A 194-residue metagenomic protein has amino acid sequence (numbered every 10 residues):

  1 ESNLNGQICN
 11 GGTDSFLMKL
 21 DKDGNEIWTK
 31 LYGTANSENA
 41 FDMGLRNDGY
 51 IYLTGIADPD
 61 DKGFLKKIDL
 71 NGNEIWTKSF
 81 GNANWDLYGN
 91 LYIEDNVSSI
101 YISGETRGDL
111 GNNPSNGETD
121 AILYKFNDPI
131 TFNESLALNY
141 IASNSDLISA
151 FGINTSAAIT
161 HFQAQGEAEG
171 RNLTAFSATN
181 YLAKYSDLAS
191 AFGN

Functional and structural regions predicted by a protein language model:
E1-P129: A sequence-level/structural motif corresponding to short, flexible coil/turn segments enriched in small polar residues
I130-N194: Charge-rich, low-complexity intrinsically disordered regions
